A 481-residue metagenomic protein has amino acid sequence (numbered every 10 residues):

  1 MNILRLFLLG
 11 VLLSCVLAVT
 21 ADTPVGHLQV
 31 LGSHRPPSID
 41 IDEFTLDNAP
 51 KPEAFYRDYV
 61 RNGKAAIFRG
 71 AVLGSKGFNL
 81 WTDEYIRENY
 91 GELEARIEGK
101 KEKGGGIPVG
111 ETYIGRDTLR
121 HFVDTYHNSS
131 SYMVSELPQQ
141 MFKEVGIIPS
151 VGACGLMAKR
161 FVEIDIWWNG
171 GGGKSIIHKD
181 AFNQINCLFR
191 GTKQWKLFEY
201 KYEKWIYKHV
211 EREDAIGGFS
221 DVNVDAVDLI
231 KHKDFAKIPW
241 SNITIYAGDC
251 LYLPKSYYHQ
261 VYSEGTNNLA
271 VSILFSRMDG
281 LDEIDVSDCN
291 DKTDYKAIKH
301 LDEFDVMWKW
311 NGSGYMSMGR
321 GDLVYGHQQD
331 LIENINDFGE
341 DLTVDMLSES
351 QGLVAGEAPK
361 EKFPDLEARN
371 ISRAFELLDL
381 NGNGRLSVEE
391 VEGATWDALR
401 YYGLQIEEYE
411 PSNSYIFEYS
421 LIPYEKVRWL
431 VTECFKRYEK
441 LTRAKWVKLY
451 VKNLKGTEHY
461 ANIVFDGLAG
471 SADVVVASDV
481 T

Functional and structural regions predicted by a protein language model:
L4, L8-C250, Y258-T481: N-terminal accessory scaffold of Fe(II)-dependent oxygenases
